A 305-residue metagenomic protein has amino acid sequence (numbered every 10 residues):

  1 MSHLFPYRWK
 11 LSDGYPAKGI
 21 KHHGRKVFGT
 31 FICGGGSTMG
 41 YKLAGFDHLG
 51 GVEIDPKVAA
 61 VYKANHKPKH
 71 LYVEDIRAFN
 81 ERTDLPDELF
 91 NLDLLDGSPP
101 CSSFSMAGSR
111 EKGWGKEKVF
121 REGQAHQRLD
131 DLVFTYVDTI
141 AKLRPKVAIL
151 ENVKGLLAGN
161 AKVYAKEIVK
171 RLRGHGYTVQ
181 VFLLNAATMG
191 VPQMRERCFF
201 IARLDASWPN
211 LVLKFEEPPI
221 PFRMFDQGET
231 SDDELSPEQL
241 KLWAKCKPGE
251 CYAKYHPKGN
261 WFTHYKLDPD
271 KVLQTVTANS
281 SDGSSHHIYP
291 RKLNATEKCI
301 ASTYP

Functional and structural regions predicted by a protein language model:
S2-R144, K154-K166: Core alpha/beta nucleotide-donor-binding catalytic domains of modification enzymes
L4, G14, T230-P305: C-terminal target-recognition/interaction regions appended to catalytic cores
H23, N91-D93, E196-C198, V272-Q274 (+1 more regions): A generic secondary-structure signal marking the coil-to-beta-strand transition
I76, A186-M189, S281: Residues that form or immediately flank small-molecule/cofactor binding pockets and catalytic motifs
R82-L94, S102, M106-D268: Class I S-adenosyl-L-methionine
S98, A187, R203, T277-N279 (+1 more regions): Structured loops at beta-to-helix junctions and adjacent beta-edge loops in soluble globular domains
